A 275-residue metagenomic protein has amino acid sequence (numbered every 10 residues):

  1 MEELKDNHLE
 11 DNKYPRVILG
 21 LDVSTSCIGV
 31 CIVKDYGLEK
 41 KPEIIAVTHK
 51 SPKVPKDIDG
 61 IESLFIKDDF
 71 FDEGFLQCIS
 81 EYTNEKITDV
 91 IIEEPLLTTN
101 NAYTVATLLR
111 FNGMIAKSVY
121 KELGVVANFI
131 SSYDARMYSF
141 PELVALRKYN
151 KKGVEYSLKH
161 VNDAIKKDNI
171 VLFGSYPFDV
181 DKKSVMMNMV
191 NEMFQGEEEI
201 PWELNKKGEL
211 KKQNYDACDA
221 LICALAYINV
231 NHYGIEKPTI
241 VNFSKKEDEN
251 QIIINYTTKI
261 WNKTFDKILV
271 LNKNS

Functional and structural regions predicted by a protein language model:
M1-S275: Phosphate- and other anionic-substrate recognition elements at nucleic-acid/protein interfaces
